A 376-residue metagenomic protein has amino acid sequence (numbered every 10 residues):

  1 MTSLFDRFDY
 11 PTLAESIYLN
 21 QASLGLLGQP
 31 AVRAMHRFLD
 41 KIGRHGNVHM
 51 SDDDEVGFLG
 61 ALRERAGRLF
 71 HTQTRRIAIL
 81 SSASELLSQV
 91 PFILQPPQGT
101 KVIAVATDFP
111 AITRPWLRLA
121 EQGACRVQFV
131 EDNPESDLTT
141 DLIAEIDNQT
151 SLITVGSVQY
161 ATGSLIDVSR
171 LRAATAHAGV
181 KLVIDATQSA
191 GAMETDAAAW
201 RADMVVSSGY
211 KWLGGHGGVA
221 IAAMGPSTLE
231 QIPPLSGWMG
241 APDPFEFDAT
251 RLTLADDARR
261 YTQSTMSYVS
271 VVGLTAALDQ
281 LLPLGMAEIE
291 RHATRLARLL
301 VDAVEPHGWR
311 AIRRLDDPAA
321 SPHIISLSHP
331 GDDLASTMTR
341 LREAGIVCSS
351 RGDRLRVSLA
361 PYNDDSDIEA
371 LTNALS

Functional and structural regions predicted by a protein language model:
M1-S376: Pyridoxal 5′-phosphate
